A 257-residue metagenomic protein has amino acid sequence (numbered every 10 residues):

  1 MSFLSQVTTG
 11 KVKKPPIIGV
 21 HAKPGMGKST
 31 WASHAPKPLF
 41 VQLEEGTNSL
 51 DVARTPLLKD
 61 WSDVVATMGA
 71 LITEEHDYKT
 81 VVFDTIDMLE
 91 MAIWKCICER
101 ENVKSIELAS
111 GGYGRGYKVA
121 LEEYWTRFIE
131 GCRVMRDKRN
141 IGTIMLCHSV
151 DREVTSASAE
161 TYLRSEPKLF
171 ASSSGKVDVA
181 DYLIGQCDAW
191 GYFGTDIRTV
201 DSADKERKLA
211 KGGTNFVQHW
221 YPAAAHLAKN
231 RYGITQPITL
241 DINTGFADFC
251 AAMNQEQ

Functional and structural regions predicted by a protein language model:
S2-W94: Conserved P-loop
T30-A32, M135, Y182-L183: Hydrophobic/aromatic ligand-binding patch that stacks against planar heteroaromatic rings of cofactors or nucleotides
P38-F40, T143, W190-Y192: Short, well-ordered beta-strand core segments
E44-N48, D87-M88, S149-V154, D196-T199 (+1 more regions): Conserved nucleotide-binding/hydrolysis micro-motifs of P-loop NTPases
M68-L71, C132-R136, C187: Hydrophobic, Leu/Ile/Phe/Ala-enriched alpha-helical segments that form helix-helix packing faces
M88-V179: P-loop NTPase motor core
T155-Q257: Conserved GTP-binding G-domain of TRAFAC-class P-loop NTPases and closely related GTPase folds
